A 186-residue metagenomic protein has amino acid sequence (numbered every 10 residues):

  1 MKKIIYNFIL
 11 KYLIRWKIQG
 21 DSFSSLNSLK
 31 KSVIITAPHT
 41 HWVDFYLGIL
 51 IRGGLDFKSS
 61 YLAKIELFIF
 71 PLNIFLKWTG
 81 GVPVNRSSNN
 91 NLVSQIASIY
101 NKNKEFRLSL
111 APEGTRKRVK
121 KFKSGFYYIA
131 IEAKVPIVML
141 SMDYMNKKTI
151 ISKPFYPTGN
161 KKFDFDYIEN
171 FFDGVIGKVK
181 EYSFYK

Functional and structural regions predicted by a protein language model:
M1-Q19, S183: N-terminal membrane-anchoring alpha-helices
W16-G174: Soluble catalytic domains of membrane acyltransferases
N170-K186: Charged phosphate-binding loop/patch that engages nucleotide di/tri-phosphates or the phosphate backbone of nucleic
